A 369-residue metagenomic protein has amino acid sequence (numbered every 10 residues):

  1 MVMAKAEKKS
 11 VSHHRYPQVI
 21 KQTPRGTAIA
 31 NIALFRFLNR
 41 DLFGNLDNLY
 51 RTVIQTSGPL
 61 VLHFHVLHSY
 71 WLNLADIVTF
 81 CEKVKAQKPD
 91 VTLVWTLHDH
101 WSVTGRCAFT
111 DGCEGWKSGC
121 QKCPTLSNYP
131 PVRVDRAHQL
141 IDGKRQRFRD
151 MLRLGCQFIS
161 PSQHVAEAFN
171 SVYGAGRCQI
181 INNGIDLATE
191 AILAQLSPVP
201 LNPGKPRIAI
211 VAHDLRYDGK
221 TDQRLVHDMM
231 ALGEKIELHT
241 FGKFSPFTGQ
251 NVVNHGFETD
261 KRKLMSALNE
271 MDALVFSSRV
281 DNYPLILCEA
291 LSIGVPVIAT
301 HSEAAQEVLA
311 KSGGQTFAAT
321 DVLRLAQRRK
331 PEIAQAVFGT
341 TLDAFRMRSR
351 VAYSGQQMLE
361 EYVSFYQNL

Functional and structural regions predicted by a protein language model:
W116-F158: Membrane-proximal helix-turn-helix segments that form the acceptor-binding/catalytic region of lipid-linked
H164, G184: Carbohydrate-associated surface elements
L196, L323, V337-N368: A charged, aromatic-enriched C-terminal amphipathic alpha-helix characteristic of glycosyltransferases across folds
V199-K220, M230: Conserved donor-binding/catalytic core segment of Leloir-type glycosyltransferases
M265, L287-S292, E303-E307: Short alpha-helical segment that forms part of, or immediately flanks, the ligand-binding pocket in carbohydrate-active
R279: Aromatic "clamp/platform" in nucleotide-sugar-dependent glycosyltransferases that forms part of the donor/acceptor
P296-A299: Short hydrophobic beta-strand element within catalytic cores of glycosyltransferases and related nucleotide-activated
K311, Q315-V337: Conserved acidic donor-binding segment of nucleotide-sugar-dependent glycosyltransferases
